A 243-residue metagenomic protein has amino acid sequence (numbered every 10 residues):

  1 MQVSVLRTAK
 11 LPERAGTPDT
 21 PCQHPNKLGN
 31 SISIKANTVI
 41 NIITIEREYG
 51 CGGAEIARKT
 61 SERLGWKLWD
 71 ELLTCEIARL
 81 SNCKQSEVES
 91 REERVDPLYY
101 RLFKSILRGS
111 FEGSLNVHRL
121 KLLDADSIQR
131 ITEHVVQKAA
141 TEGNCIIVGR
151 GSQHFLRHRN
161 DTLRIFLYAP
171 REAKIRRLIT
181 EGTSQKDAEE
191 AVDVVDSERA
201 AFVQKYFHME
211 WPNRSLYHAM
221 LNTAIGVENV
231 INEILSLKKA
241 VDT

Functional and structural regions predicted by a protein language model:
V39-I43: Pre-Walker A (Motif I) flank of P-loop NTPase domains
I45-R58: Glycine-rich phosphate-binding P-loop
R58-L64: A conserved segment at the C-terminal end of the G1
K67-A78: Short beta-strand-centered segment that lines the nucleotide-binding/catalytic pocket of NTP-utilizing
A78-N144: ATP-dependent small-molecule kinase phosphotransfer cores that center on conserved nucleotide phosphate-binding segments
D96-R108, Q185-E228: Small-molecule kinase domains that catalyze NTP-dependent phosphoryl transfer to phosphate-bearing small molecules
H158-E181, V192-D193: Conserved phosphate-donor/acceptor-positioning beta-strand/loop module used by diverse small-molecule
